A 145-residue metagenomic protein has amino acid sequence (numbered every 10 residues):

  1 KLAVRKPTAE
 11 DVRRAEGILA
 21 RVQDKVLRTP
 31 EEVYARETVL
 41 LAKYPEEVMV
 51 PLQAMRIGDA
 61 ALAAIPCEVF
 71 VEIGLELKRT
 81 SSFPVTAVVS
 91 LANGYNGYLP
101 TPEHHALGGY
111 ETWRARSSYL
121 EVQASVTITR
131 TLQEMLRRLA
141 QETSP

Functional and structural regions predicted by a protein language model:
K1-P145: Non-catalytic substrate/cofactor recognition surfaces at enzyme active-site rims
